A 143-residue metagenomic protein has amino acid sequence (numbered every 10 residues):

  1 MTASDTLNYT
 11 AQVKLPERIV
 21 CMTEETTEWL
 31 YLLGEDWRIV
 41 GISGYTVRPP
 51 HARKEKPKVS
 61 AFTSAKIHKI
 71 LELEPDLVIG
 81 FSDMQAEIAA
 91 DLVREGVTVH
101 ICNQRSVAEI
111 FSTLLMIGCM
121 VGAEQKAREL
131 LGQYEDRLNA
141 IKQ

Functional and structural regions predicted by a protein language model:
M1-Q143: N-terminal ligand-binding lobe of clamshell/alpha-beta domains
